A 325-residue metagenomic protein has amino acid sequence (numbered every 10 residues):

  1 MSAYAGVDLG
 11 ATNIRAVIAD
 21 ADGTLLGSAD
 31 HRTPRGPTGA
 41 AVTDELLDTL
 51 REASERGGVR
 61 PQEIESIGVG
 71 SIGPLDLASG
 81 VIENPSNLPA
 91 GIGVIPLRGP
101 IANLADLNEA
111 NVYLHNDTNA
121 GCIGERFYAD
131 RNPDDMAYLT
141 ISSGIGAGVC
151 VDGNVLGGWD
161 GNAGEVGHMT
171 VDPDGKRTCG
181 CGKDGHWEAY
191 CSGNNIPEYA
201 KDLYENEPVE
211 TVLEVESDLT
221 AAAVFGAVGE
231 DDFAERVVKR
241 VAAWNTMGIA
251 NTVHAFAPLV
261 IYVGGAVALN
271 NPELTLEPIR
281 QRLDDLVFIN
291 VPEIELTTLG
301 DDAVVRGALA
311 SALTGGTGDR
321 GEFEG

Functional and structural regions predicted by a protein language model:
M1-S66, D76-V81, I101-A110, G124-D134 (+2 more regions): ATP-binding/phosphotransfer module of carbohydrate and carboxylate kinases, centering on a glycine-rich
D8, G68-I72, H115, A137-G144 (+1 more regions): Short beta-strand segments
R32-R35, A90-G91, A163-E165, V171: A short acidic/small-residue loop/turn micro-motif
E65-S71, I95, G99: Amphipathic helical "hinge" segments at domain boundaries
G80-G93: A charged helix-plus-loop insertion that forms the helical arch/lid used to bind and gate nucleic-acid substrates
N132-Y190: Glycine-rich phosphate-binding loop of actin/hexokinase-like ATP-binding domains
